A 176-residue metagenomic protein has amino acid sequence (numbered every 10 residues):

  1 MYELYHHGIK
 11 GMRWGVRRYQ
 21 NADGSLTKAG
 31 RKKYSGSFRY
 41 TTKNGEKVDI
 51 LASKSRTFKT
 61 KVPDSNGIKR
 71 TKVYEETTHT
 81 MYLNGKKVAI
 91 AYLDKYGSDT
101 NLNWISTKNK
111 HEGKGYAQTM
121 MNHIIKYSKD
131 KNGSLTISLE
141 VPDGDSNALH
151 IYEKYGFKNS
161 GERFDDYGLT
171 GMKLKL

Functional and structural regions predicted by a protein language model:
Y2-Q20: Short acidic, low-complexity intrinsically disordered linear motifs used for protein-protein interactions
V73-A89: Conserved beta-hairpin
A91-D99: A conserved beta-strand-loop-helix scaffold within acyl/acetyltransferase catalytic domains
S98-N109: Conserved acetyl-CoA binding element of GNAT-fold acetyltransferases
T107, G113-K126: Conserved acetyl-CoA-binding loop-helix of GNAT-fold acetyltransferases
Q118, D143-G161: Conserved active-site alpha-helix within GNAT-family acetyltransferase domains
S128-P142: Conserved GNAT acetyl-CoA-binding A-motif
S138-L149, D165-T170: Conserved beta-strand-loop-alpha-helix junction that forms the acyl-donor binding cleft
